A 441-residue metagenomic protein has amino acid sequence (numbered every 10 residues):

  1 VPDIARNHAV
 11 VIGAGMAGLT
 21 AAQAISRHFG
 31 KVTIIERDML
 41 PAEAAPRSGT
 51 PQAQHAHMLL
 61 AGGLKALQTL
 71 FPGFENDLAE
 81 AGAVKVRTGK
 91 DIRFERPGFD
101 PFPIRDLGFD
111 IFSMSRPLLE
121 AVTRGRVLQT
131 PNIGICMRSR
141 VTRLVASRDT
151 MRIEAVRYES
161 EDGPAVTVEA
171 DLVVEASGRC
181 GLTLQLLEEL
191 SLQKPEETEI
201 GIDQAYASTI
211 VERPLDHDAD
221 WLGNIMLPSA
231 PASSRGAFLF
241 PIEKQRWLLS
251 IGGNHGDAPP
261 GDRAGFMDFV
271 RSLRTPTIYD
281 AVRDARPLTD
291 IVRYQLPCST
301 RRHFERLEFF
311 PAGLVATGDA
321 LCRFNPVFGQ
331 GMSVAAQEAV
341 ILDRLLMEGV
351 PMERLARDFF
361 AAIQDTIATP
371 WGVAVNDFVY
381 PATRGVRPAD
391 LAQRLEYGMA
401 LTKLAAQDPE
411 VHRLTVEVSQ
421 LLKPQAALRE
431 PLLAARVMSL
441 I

Functional and structural regions predicted by a protein language model:
I4-I35: N-terminal Rossmann-like FAD-binding beta1-loop-alpha1 element of flavoenzymes
A24, A44-F94: N-terminal FAD cofactor-binding segment of flavoenzymes
D38: Residues in the short beta-alpha loop(s) of Rossmann-like NAD(P)-binding domains
M58-L59, D106-G125, A176, L182 (+1 more regions): Short beta-strand to alpha-helix junction loop
R96-R116, I153, I251-N254: Helix-loop-beta segment of a Rossmann-like dinucleotide-binding subdomain
S113, Q245, D257-T369: FAD/FMN-dependent oxidoreductases across multiple families
Q129-L273: Predominantly flavin-linked oxidoreductase catalytic cores and closely associated redox partners
D343-I441: C-terminal helical "tail/cap" subdomain of flavin- and related membrane-associated enzymes
